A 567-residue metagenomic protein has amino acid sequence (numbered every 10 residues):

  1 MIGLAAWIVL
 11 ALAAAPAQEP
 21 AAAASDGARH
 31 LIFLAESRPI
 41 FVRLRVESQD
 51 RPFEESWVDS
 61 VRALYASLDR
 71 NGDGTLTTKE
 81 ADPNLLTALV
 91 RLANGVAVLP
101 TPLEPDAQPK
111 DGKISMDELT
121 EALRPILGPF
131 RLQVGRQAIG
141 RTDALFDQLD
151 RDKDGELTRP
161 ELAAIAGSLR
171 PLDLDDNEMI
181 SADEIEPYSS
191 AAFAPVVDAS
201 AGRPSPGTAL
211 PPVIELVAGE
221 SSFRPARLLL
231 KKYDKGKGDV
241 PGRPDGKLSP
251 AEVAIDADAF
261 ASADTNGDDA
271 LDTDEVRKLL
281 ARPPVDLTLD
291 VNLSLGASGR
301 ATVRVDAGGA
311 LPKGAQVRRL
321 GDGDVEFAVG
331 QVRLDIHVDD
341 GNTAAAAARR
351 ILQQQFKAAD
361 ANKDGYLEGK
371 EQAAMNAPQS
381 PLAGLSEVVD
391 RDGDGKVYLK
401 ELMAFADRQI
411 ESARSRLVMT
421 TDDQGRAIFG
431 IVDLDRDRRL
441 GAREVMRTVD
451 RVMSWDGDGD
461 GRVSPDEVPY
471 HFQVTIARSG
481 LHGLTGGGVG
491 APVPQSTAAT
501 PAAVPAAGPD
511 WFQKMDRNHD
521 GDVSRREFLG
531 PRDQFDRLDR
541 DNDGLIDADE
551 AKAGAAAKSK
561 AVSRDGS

Functional and structural regions predicted by a protein language model:
M1-A13: Bacterial N-terminal signal peptides
Q18-S567: Calcium-binding acidic motifs and repeat modules
